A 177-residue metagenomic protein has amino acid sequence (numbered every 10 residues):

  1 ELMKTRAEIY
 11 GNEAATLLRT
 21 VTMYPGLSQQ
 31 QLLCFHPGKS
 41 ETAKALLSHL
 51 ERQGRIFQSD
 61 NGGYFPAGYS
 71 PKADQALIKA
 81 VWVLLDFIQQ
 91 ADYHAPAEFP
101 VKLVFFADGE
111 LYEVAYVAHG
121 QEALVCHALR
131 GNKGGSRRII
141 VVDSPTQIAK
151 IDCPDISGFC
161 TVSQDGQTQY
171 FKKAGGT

Functional and structural regions predicted by a protein language model:
E1-T16, D74: Short alpha-helical segments that sit at the start of domains
E13, P25-S28, R52: N-terminal low-complexity or simple alpha-helical regulatory segments that function as activation/interaction modules
T20-M23, R52-A128: Nucleic-acid-binding surface
M23-H36: Short acidic, hydrophobic short linear motifs in intrinsically disordered regions
Q31-L32, L46-H49, D60-N61: N-terminal, charged amphipathic alpha-helical interaction modules
P37-R52: Short amphipathic alpha-helical interaction segments
V117-Q169: Catalytic cores of nucleic-acid endonucleases
K173-G175: Charge-dense, extended regions
